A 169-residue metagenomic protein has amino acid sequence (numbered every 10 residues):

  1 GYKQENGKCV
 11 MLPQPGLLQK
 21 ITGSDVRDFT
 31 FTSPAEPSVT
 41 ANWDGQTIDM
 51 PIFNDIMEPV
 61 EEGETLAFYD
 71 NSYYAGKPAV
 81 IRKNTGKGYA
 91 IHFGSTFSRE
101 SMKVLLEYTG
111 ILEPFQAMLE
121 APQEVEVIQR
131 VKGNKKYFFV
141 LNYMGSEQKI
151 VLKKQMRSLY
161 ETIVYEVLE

Functional and structural regions predicted by a protein language model:
G1-E169: A conserved amphipathic helix/loop scaffold that creates a polar/acidic microenvironment used either to coordinate
